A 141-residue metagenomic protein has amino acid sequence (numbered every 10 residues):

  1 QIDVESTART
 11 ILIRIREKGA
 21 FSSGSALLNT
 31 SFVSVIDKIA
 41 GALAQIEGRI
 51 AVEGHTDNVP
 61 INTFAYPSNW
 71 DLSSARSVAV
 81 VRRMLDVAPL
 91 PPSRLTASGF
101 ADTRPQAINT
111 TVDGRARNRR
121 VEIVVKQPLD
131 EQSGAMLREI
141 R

Functional and structural regions predicted by a protein language model:
Q1, E47-R49, P92, N118: Short secondary-structure junction motifs
I2-R14: Short edge beta-strands and adjacent turn/loop segments
R9-I11, G48, D102: Beta-strand-connecting loop/turn residues
R14, A20-V33, H55-L137, R141: Periplasmic OmpA-like peptidoglycan-binding domain that tethers envelope proteins to the cell wall
I39-R49, V80-R83, V87: Structured segments of extracytoplasmic/periplasmic soluble domains in secreted or envelope-associated proteins
